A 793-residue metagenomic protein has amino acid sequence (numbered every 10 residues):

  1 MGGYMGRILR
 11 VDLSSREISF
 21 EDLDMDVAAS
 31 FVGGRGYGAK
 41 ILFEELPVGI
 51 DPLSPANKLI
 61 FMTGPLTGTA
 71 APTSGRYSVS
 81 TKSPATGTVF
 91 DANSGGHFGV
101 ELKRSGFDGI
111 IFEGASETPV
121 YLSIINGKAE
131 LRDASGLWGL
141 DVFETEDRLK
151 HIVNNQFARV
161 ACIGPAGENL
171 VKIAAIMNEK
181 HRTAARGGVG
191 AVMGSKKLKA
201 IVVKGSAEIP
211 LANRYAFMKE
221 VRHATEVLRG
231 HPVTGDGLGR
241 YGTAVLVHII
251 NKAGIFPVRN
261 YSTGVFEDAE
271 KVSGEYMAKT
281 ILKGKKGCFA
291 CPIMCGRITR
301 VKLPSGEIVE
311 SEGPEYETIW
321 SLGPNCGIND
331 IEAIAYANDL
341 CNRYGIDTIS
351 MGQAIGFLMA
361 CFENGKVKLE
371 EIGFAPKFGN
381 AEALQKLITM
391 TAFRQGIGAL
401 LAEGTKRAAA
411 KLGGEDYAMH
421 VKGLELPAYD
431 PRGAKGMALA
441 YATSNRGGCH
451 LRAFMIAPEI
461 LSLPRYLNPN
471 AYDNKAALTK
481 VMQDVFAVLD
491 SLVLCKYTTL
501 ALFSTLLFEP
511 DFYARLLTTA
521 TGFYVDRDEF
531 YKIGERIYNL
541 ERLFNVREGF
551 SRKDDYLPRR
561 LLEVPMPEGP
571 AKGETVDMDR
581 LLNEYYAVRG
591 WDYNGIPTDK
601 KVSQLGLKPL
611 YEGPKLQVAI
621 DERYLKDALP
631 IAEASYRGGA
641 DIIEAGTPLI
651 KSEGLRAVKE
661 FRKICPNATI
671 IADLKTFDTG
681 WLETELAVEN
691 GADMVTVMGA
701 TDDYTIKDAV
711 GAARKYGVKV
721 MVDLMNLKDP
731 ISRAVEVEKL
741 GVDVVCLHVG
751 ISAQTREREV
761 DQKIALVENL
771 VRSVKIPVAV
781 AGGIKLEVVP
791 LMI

Functional and structural regions predicted by a protein language model:
M1-G190, S195-A269, G274-E275: Protein-protein interaction/assembly regions in multi-subunit complexes
E146-N154, T225, N338, Y636 (+4 more regions): Surface-exposed amphipathic alpha-helices with a cationic face
K150, F157-V160, P165-A185, M193-Y611: Extended C-terminal regions of large enzymes
G164-T183, D743-I793: Active-site/ligand-binding-proximal alpha/beta "capping" segment
E612-W681, V737: Conserved N-terminal beta1-alpha1 strand-loop-helix module at the mouth
P614-I620, I643-A645, I670-L674, V695-V697 (+4 more regions): Hydrophobic faces of well-ordered beta-strands that scaffold small-molecule active sites in alpha/beta enzyme cores
T679-S773: Conserved anion-binding
